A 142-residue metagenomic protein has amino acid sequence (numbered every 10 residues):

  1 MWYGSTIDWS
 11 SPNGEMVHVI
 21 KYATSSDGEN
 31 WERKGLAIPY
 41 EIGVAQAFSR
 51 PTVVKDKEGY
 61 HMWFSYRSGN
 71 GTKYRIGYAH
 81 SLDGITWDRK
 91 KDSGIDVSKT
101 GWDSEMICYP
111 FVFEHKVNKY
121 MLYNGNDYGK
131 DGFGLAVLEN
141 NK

Functional and structural regions predicted by a protein language model:
M1-K142: Carbohydrate-active catalytic/glycan-binding domains of CAZyme proteins, especially the secreted or lumenal ectodomains
